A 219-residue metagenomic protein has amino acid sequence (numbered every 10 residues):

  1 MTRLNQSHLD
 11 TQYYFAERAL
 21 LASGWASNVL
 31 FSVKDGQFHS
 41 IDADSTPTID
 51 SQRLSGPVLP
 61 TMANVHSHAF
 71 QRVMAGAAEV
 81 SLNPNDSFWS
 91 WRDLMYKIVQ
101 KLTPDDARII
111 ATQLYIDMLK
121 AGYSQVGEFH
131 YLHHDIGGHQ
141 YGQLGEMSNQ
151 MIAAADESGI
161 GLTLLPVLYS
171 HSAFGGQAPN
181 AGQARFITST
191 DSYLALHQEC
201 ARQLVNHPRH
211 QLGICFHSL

Functional and structural regions predicted by a protein language model:
M1-P47, P57-V58: N-terminal metal-binding scaffold of metallo-dependent hydrolase/deaminase domains
E17, F31, G36, H66 (+4 more regions): Divalent metal-coordination and catalytic microenvironments
I41, R72-V73: Residues that scaffold the ATP/ADP-binding catalytic core of kinase and kinase-like folds
P60-R72: Histidine-centered catalytic micro-motifs
V73-R108, D135-L144, H171-D191: Active-site gating loops and adjacent loop-to-helix segments of metal-dependent hydrolytic enzymes
S81-N85, M118-E128, T163, H207: Short, flexible active-site-proximal loops enriched in glycine and acidic residues
D106-M118, Q150, Y193: Short, acidic/polar
H134-L219: Metal-coordinating catalytic core of metallo-dependent amide/deamination hydrolases
